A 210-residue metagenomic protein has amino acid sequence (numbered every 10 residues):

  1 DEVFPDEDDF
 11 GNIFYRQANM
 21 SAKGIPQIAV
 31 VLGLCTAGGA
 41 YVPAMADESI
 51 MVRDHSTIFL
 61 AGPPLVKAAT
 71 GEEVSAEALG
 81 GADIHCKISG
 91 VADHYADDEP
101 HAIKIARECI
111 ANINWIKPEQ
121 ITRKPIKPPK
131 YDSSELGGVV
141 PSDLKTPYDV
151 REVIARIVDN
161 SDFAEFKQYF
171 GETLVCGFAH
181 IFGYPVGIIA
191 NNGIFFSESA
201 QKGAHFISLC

Functional and structural regions predicted by a protein language model:
D1, G24, K67, H85-K87 (+4 more regions): Gly-rich Lys/Arg/Thr-decorated short loops/hinges at beta-loop-alpha junctions or inter-strand turns that position
D1-P118: Conserved catalytic cores of soluble enzyme domains, especially glycine-rich substrate-binding beta-alpha loops
P5, F14, F59-A61, V66-T70 (+8 more regions): Generic, ordered loop/turn and secondary-structure boundary motif
G11-N12, D54-H55, P125-I126, F178-H180: Short hydrophobic/aromatic-rich motifs at helix boundaries and adjacent loops
Y15-Q17, M51-V52, I58-A61, P141-T146 (+2 more regions): Generic detector of short, locally flexible boundary/turn motifs and exposed helical patches
G81-D83, P125-K127, L209: Short C-terminal domain-edge/linker segments immediately following a structured domain
H94-I154: Terminal amphipathic helices with adjacent charged low-complexity linkers/tails
K145-C210: Non-catalytic terminal/interface segments that mediate subunit docking, oligomerization, and allosteric communication
